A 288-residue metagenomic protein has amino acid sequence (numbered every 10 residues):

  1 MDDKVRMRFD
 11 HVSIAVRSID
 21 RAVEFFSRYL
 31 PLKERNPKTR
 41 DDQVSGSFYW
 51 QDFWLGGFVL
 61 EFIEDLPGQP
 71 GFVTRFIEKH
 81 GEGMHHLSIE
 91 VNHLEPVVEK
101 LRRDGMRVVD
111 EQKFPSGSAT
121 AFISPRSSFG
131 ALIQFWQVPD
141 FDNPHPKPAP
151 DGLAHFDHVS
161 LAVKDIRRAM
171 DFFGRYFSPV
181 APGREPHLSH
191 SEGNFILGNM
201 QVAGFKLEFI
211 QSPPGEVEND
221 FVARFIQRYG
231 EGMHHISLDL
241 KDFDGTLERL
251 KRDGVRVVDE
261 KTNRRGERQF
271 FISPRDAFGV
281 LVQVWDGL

Functional and structural regions predicted by a protein language model:
M1-D3, F53, V59-E61, E95-G152 (+3 more regions): Vicinal oxygen chelate
M1-V23, M84-I89, V138-M170, Y176 (+2 more regions): N-terminal beta-strand motif that seeds the catalytic metal site of vicinal oxygen chelate
D2-S13, D20-W54, E61-Q69: An N-terminus-focused feature that recognizes amino-terminal "leader" regions
S18-K33, E95-D104, D165-A181, T246-D253: Amphipathic alpha-helical segments
L30-D41, D104-K113, F177-L188, R252-T262: Short secondary-structure junctions
P37-D41, W50, F62-E64, F72-T74 (+5 more regions): Intrinsic, low-complexity N-terminal interaction/targeting segments
T39-V108: Ordered, small/hydrophobic-rich secondary-structure cores
V159-K206: Aromatic-anchored, glycine/proline-accented short structural segments that stabilize local strand-turns or short
